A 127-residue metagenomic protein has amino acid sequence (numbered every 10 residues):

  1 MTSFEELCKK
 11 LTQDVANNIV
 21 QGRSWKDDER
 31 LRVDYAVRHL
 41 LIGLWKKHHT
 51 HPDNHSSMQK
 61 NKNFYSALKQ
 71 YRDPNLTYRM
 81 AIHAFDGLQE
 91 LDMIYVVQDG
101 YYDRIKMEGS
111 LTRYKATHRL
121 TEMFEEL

Functional and structural regions predicted by a protein language model:
M1-Y35, K46-L127: Electropositive, intrinsically flexible nucleic-acid-contacting patches
V37-I42: Hydrophobic residues on short alpha-helical segments
